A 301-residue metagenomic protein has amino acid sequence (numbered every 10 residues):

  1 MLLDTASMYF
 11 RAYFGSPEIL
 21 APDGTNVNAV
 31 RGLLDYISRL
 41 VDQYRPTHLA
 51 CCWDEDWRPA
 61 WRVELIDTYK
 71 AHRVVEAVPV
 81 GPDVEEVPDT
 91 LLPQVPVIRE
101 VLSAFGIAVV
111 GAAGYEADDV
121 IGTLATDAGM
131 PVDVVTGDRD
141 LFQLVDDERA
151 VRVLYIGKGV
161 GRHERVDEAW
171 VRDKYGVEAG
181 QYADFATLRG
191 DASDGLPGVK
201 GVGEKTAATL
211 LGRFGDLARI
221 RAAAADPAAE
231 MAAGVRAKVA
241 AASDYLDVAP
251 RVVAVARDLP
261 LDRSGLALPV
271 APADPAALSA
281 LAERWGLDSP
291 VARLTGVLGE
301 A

Functional and structural regions predicted by a protein language model:
M1-V135, R139-G161, R165-D167, D247-V248 (+1 more regions): Noncatalytic, basic helical substrate-engagement surface that gates or grips nucleic-acid strands
T47-A50, E148, R165-A301: Non-catalytic nucleic-acid-binding/docking modules located in mid-to-C-terminal regions of nucleic-acid enzymes
